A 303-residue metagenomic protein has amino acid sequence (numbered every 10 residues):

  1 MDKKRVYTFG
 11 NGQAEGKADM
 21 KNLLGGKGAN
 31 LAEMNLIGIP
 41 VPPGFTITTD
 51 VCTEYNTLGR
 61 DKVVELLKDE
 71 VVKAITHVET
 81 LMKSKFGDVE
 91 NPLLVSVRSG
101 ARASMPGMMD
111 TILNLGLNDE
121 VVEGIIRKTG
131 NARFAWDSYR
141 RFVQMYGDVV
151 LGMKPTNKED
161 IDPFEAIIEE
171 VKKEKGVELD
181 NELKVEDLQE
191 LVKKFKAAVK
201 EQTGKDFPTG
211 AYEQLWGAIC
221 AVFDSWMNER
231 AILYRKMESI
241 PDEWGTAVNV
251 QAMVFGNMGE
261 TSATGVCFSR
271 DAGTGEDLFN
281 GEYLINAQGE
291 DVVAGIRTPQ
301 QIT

Functional and structural regions predicted by a protein language model:
M1-T303: Nucleotide/phosphate-binding sheet-loop regions of phosphoryl- and nucleotidyl-transfer enzymes
